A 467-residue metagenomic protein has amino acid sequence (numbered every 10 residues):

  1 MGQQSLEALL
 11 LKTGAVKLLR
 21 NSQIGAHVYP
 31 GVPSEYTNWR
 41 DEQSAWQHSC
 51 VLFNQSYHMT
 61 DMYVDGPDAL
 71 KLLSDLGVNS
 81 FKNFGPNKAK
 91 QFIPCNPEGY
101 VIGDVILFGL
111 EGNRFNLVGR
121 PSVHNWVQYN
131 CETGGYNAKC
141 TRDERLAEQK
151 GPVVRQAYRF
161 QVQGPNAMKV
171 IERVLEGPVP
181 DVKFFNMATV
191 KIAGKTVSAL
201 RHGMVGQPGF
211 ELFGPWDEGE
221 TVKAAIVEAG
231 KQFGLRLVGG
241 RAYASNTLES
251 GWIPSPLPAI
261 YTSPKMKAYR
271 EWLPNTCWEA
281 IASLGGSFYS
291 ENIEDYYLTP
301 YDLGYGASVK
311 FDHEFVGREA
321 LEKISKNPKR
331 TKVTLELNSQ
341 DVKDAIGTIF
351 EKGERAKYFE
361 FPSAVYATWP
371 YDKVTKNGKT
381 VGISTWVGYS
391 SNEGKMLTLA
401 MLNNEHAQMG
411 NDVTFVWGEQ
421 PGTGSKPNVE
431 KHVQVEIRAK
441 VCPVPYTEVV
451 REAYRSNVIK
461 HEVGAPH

Functional and structural regions predicted by a protein language model:
M1-P30, S34, L110-H467: Conserved, structured C-terminal
M1-Q91, Y100-I102, K332: Acidic, proline/glycine-enriched N-terminal capping motif
D41-H48, P94-D104, K191-L200, V381-S384: Short amphipathic beta-strand starts and helix->beta connectors
H58-D65, N96, I106-F108, F115-R120: Short secondary-structure transition/capping motifs
P67-V101, P165-V197: Internal amphipathic helical hairpin motif
N83-G85, P94-Y100, V105-E111, T133 (+1 more regions): Short, charge-rich binding segments
